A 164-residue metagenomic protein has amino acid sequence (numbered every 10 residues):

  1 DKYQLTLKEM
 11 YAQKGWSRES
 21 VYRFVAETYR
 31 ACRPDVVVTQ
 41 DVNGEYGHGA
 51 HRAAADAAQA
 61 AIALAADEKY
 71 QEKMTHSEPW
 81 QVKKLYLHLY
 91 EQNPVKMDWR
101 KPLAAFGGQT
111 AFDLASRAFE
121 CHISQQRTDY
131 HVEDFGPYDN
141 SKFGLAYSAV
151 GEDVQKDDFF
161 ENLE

Functional and structural regions predicted by a protein language model:
D1-Q71: Active-site beta-strand->loop->alpha-helix modules in alpha/beta enzyme cores, enriched in Gly/His/Asp(Glu)
L64-E164: The feature marks non-catalytic terminal segments
